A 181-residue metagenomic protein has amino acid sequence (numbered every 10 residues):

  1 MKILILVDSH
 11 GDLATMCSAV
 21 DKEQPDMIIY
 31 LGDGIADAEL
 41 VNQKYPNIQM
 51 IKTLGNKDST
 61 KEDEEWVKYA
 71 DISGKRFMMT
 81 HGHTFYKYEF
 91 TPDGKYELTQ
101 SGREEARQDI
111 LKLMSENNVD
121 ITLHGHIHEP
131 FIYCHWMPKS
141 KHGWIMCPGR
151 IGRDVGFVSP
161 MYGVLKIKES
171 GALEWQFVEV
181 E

Functional and structural regions predicted by a protein language model:
M1-I48, S159-M161: N-terminal active-site segment of His-dependent metallophosphoesterases
I5-V7, M27-D33, I51-N56, M78-H81 (+2 more regions): Active-site neighborhood of phospho(di)ester-bond hydrolases with catalytic His/Asp-centered motifs
H10-A14, I35-E39, K57-E62, F85-E89 (+2 more regions): Active-site environment of divalent metal-dependent phosphoester hydrolases
T15, N117, K139-E181: Binuclear metal-dependent phosphoesterase catalytic core
D21-Q24, S115-V119: Glycine-rich phosphate-binding loop signature in dinucleotide/nucleotide-binding domains
A36-G74, T80: Short, surface-exposed acidic-centric catalytic microdomains
K68, F131-C134, M161-L165: Short beta-strand scaffold segments in enzyme catalytic cores
D71-N117: Active-site-proximal segments of metal-dependent phosphoesterases and phosphodiesterases across multiple
